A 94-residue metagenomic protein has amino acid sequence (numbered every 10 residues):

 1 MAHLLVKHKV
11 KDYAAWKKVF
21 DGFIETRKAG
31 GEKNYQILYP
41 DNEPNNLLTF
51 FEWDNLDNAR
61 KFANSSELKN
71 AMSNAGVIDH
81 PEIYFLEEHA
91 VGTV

Functional and structural regions predicted by a protein language model:
M1-S66, N74-V94: Short S/T/G/P-rich N-terminal loop/turn motif that feeds into the first structured element of a domain
